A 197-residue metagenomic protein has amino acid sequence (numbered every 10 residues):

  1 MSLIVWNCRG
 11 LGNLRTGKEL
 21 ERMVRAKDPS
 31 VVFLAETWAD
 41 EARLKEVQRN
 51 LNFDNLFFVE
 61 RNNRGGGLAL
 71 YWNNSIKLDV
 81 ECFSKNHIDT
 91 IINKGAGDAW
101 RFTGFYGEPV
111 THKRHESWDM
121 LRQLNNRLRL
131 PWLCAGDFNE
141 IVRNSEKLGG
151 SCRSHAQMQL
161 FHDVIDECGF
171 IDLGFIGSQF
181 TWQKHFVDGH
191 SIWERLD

Functional and structural regions predicted by a protein language model:
M1-D197: A shared catalytic/ligand-binding motif for oxyanion handling
